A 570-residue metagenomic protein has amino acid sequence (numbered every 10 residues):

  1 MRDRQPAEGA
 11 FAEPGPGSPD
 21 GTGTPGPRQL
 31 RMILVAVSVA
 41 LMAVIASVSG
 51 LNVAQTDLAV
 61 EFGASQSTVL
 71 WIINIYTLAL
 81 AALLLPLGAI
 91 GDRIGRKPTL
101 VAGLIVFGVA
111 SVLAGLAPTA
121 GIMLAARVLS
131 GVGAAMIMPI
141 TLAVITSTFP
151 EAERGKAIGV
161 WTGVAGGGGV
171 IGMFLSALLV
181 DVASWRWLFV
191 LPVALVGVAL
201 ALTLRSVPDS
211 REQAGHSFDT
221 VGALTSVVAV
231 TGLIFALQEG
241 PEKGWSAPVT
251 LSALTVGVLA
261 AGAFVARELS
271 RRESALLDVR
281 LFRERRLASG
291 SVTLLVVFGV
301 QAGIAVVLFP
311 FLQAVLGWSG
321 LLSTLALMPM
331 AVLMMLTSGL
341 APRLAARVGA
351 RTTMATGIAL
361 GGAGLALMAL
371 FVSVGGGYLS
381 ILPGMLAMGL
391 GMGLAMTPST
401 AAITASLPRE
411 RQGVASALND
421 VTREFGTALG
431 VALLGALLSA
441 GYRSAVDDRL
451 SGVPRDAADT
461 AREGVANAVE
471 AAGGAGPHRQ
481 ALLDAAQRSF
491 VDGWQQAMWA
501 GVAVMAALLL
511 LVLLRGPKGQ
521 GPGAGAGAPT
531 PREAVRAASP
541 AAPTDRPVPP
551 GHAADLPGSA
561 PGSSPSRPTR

Functional and structural regions predicted by a protein language model:
M1-A40: Cytosolic juxtamembrane N-terminal segment immediately preceding the first transmembrane helix of multi-pass
G17-P19, V198, R423-P517, G521-H552 (+3 more regions): Hydrophobic transmembrane architecture of multi-pass small-molecule transporters
R31-A46, L51-V53, Q66, T220-S226 (+7 more regions): 12-transmembrane solute porter fold
A54-A82, I122-L124, L321-L322: Extracellular/periplasmic helix-loop-helix junction of adjacent transmembrane segments in MFS-like secondary
G63, G95, L116-I122, A183-S184 (+3 more regions): Helix-breaking motifs and short loop linkers at transmembrane-helix boundaries and internal kinks in secondary membrane
T77, L84-V221, P248, R409: Helix-loop-helix hairpins in multi-pass membrane proteins, especially solute transporters
V193-E212, A229-Q238, G257-R271, L508-G516: C-terminal membrane-cytosol helix-exit motif in multi-pass small-molecule transporters
